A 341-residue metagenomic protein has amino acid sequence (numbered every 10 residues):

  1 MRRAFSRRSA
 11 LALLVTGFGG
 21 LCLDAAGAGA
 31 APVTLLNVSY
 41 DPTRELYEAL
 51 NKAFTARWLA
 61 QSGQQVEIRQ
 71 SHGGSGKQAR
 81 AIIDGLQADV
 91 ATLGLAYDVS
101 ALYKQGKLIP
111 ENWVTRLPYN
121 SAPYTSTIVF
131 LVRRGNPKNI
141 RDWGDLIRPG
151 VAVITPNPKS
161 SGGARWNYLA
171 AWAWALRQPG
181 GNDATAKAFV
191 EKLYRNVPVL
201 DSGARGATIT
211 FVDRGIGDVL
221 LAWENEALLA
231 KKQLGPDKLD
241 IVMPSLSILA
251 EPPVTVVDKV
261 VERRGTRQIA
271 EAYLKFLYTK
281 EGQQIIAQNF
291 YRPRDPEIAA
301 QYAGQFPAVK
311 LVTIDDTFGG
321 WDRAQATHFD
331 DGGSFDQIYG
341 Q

Functional and structural regions predicted by a protein language model:
M1-G17, D24: N-terminal secretory signal peptides and thylakoid transit peptides that target proteins across membranes
A31-S160, Y339: N-terminal segment of the mature folded domain
V38-Y40, V132-R134, A152-P179, Y194-V197 (+1 more regions): Short beta-strand->loop
W113-A122, G144, K231-I248: Short beta-strand->loop
T127-N136, E251-Q268, I285-N289: A bilobed periplasmic-binding-protein/Venus flytrap-type ligand-binding module shared by bacterial periplasmic
G135-R141, S160, A173-G181, V260-Q268: Short helix-loop capping/hinge motifs at secondary-structure junctions, enriched in acidic/polar residues
Q178-S245: Ligand-binding pocket segment of bilobal, Venus flytrap-like solute-binding proteins
V261-Q341: Extracellular/periplasmic juxtamembrane helices and adjacent flexible linkers that interface with membrane partners
